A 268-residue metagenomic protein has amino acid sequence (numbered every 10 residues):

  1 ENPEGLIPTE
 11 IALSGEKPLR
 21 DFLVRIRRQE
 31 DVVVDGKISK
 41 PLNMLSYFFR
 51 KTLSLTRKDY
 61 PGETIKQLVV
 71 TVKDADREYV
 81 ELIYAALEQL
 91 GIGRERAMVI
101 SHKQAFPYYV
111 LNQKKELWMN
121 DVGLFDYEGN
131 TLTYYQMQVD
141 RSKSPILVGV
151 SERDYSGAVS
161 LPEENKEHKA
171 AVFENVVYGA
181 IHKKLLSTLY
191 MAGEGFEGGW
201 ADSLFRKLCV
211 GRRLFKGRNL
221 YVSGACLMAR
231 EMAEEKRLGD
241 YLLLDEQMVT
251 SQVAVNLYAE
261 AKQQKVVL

Functional and structural regions predicted by a protein language model:
E1-L6, L13-E16, V110-S151: Gly/Thr-rich phosphate-binding beta-strand-loop-beta motif of the actin/hexokinase/Hsp70
E1-V72, D76-E78, Y155-G179, L186: Conserved phosphate-binding loops in N-terminal lobes of ATP-dependent enzymes of the actin/Hsp70/sugar-kinase
R27-V122, V210-G211, Y258-L268: Nucleotide/phosphate-binding catalytic cleft detector across ATP-hydrolyzing and phosphate-transferring enzymes
L68-Y79, V177-K207, R213, G217-R218: Glycine-rich phosphate-binding loops at beta-strand->alpha-helix junctions
E78-A85, Y109-L111, L132-M137, E197-L204: A short acidic (Asp/Glu
L147-G157, Q264-L268: Charge-patterned, long linear interaction tracts outside catalytic cores
N219-G224: Repeat-based blade/solenoid architectures
C226-L268: Acidic, glycine/GT-rich loop-and beta-edge segments that sit at the periphery of enzyme/chaperone cores
